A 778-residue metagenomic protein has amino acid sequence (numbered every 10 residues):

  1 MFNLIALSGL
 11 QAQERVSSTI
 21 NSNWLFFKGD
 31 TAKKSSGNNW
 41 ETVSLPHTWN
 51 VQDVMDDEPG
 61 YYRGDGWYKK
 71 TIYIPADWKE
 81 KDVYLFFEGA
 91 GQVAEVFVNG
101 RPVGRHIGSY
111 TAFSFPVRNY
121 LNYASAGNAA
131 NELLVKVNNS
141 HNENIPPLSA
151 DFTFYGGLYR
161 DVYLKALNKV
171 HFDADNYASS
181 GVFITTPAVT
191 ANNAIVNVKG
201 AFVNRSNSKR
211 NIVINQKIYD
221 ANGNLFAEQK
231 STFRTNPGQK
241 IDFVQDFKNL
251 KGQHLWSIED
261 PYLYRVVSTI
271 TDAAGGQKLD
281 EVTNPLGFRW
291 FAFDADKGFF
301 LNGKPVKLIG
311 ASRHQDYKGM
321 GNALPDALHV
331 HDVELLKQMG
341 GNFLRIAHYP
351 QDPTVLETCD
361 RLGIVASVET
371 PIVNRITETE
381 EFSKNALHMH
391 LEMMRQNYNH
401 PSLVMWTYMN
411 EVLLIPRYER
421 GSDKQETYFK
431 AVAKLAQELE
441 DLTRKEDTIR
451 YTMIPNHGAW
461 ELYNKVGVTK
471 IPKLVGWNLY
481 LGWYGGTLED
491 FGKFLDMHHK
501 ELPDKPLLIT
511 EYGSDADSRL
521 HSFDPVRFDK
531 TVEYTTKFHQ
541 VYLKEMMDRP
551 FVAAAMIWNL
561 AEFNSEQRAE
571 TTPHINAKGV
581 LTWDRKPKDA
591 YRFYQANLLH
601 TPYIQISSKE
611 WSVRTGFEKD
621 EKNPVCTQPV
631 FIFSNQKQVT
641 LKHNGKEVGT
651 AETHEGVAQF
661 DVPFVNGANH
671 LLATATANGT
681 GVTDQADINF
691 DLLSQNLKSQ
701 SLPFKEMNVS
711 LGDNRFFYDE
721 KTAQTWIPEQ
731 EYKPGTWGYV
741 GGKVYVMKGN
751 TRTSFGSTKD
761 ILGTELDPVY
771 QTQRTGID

Functional and structural regions predicted by a protein language model:
M1-E14: Bacterial Sec-dependent N-terminal signal peptides
S18-T19, Y159-N176, R289-K304, A686-N708: Low-complexity, Pro/Ser/Thr- and charge-rich linker/hinge segments at domain boundaries
L25-G29, R63-D175, S179-G181, R205-S206 (+5 more regions): Accessory beta-strand-rich segments of carbohydrate-active enzymes
L45-D56, S140, I145, D151 (+4 more regions): Extended substrate-binding grooves/exosites of carbohydrate-active enzymes
D57-W67, V103-Y110, T758-D778: Extracellular beta-rich ligand/substrate-recognition surface
N122-N128, K199-D294, D661, V665-A668 (+2 more regions): Extended acidic/polar, glycine-enriched regions that form or flank non-catalytic beta-rich accessory modules
K169-R205, Q595-Q636, L693-K705: Surface beta-strand/loop "capping" patches
Q695-D778: Compositionally biased, intrinsically disordered or flexible polar/acidic segments
